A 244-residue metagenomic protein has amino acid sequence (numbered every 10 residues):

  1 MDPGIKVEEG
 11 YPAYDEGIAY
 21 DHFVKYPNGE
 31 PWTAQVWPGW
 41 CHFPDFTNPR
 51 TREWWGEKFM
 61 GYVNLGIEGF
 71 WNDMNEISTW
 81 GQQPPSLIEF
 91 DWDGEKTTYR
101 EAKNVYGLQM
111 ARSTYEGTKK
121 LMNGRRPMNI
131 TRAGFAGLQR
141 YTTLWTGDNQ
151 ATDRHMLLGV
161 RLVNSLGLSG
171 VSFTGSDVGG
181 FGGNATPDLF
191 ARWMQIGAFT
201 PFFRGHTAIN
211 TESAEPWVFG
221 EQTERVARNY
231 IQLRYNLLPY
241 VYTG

Functional and structural regions predicted by a protein language model:
M1-G244: Catalytic-domain carbohydrate-binding cleft regions of carbohydrate-active enzymes
